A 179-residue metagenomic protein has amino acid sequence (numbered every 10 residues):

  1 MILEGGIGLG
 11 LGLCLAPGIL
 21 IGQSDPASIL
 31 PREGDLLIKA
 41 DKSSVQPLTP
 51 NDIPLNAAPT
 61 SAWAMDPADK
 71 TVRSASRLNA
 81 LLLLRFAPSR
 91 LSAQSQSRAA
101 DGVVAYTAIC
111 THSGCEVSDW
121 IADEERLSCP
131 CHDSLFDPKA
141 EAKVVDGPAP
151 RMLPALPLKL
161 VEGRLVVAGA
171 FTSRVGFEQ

Functional and structural regions predicted by a protein language model:
M1-Q23: N-terminal export signals
Q23-D119, L160-Q179: N-terminal pre-ligand scaffold of iron-sulfur
S118-I121, P138-E141: Short Cys/His-rich "knuckle" micro-motifs
E124-D133, K143-L153: Short cysteine/histidine-rich metal-coordination sites, predominantly Zn2+-binding motifs
